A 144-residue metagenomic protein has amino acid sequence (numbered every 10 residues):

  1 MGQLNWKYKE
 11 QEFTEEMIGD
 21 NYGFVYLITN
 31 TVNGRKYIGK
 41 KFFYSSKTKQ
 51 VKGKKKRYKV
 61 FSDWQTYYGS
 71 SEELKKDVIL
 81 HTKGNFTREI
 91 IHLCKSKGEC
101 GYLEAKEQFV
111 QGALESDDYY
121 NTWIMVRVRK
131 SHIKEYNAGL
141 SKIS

Functional and structural regions predicted by a protein language model:
G2-S144: Structure-specific nucleic-acid interaction/processing domains
